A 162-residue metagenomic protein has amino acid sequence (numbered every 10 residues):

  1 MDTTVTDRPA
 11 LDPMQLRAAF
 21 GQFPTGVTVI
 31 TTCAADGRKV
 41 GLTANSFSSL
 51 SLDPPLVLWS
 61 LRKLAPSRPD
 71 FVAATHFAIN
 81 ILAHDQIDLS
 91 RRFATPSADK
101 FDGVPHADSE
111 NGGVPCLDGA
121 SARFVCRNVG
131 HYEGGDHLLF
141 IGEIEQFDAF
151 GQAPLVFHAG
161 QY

Functional and structural regions predicted by a protein language model:
M1-Y162: Basic, polyanion-binding surface patches
